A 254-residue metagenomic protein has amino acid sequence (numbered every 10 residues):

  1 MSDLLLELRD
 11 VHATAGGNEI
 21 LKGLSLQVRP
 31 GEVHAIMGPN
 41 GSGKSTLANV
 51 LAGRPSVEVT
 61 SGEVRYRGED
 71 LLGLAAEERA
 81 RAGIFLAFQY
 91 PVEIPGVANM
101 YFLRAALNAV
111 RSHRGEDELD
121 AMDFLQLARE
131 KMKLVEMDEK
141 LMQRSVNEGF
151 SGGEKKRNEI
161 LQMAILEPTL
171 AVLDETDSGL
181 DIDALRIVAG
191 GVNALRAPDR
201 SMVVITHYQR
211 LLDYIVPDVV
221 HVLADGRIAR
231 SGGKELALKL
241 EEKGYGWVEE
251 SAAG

Functional and structural regions predicted by a protein language model:
M37-P39: The feature captures the beta-strand-to-loop junction immediately N-terminal to the Walker
E63-R79, N147: ABC ATPase NBD Q-loop/coupling interface
V92-T169: ABC-family P-loop ATPase nucleotide-binding domains
E175-T176, D183: Walker B catalytic motif
L185-P198: Helical segment within the ABC ATPase nucleotide-binding domain
L223, R227-E250: Conserved beta-strand-loop-alpha-helix hinge in the C-terminal portion of ABC ATPase nucleotide-binding domains
